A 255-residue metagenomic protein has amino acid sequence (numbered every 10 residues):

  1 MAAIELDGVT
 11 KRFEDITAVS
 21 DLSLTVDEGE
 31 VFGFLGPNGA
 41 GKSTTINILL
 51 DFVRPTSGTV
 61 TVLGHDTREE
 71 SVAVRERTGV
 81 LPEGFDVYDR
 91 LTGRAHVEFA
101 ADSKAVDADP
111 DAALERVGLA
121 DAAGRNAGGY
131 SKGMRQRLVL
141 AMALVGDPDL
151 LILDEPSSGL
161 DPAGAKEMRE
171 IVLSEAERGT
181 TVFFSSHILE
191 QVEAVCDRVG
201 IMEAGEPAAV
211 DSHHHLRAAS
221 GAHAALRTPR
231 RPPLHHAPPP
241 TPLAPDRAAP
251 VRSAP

Functional and structural regions predicted by a protein language model:
A2-L6, K11-E203, P207-A209: ABC transporter nucleotide-binding domains
G64, S186, H214, L234-H235: Intrinsically disordered, low-complexity cationic segments
T67, S212, P250: Residues that form or immediately flank small-molecule/cofactor binding pockets and catalytic motifs
D89-L91, G133, R217-S220, P255: Short, surface-exposed loop and linker segments with low hydrophobicity and enrichment for Pro/Ser/Thr
A112, H213-L216: Short, flexible cytosolic linker that couples an ABC transmembrane/permease module to its adjacent nucleotide-binding
H215, G221-P255: Short, charged/small-residue-rich alpha-helical element at the C-terminal edge of ABC transporter nucleotide-binding
